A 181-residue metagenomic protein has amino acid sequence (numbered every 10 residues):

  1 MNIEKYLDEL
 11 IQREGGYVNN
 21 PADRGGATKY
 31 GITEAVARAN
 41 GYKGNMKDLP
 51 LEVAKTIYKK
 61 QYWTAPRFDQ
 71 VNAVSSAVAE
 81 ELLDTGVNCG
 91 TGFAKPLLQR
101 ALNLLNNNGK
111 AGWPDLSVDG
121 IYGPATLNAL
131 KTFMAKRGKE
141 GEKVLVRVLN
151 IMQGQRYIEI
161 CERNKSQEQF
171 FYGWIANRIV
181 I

Functional and structural regions predicted by a protein language model:
M1-I181: Cell-wall polysaccharide-cleaving catalytic domain and substrate-binding groove, primarily in peptidoglycan/chitin
